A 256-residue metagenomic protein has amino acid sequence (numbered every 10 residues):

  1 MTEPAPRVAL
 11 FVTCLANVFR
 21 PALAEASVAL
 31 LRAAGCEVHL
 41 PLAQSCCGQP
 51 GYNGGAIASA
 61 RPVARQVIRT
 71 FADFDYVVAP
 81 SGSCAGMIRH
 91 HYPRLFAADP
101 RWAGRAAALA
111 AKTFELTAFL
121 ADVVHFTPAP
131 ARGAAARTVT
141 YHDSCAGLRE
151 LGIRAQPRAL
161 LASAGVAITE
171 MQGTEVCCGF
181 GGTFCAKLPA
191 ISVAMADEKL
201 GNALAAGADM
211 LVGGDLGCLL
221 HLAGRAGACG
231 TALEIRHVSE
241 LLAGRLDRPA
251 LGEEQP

Functional and structural regions predicted by a protein language model:
M1-P256: Iron-sulfur cluster-binding electron-transfer modules in prokaryotic oxidoreductases
